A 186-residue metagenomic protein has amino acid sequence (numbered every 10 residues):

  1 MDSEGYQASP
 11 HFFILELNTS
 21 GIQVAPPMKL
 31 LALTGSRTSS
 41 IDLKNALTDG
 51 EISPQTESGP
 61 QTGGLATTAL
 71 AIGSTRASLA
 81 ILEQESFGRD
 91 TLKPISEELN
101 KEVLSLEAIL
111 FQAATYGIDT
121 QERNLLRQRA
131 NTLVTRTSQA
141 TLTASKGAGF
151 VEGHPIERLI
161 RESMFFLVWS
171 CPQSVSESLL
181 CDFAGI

Functional and structural regions predicted by a protein language model:
M1-I22: A short core secondary-structure module
L15-L17, N45, A108: Hydrophobic side chains in beta-strands
A25-L104: Glycine-rich beta->alpha junctions and the first turn(s) of the following alpha-helix
Q61-T67, L126, E157-E162: Alpha-helical scaffold segments that form or flank carboxylate-/histidine-based iron centers
T75-L82, S138-T141, S163: Buried hydrophobic packing segments
K93-E98, T120-Q128, H154-E157: Short, charged, amphipathic alpha-helical segments
V103-T135, Q139-V151: C-terminal helix-coil-helix/basic helical segment that borders enzyme active sites and/or dimer interfaces and provides
A148-I186: Glycine-rich phosphate/cofactor-binding loops in nucleotide/flavin-utilizing enzymes
